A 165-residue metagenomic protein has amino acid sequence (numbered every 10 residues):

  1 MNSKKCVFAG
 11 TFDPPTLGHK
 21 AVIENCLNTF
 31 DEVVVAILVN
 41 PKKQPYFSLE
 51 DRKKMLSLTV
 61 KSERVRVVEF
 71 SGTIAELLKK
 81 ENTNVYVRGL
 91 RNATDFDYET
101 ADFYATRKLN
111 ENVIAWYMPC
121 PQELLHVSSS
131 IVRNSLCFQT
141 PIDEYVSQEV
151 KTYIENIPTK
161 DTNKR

Functional and structural regions predicted by a protein language model:
M1-R165: Nucleotidyltransferase catalytic core that binds NTPs
